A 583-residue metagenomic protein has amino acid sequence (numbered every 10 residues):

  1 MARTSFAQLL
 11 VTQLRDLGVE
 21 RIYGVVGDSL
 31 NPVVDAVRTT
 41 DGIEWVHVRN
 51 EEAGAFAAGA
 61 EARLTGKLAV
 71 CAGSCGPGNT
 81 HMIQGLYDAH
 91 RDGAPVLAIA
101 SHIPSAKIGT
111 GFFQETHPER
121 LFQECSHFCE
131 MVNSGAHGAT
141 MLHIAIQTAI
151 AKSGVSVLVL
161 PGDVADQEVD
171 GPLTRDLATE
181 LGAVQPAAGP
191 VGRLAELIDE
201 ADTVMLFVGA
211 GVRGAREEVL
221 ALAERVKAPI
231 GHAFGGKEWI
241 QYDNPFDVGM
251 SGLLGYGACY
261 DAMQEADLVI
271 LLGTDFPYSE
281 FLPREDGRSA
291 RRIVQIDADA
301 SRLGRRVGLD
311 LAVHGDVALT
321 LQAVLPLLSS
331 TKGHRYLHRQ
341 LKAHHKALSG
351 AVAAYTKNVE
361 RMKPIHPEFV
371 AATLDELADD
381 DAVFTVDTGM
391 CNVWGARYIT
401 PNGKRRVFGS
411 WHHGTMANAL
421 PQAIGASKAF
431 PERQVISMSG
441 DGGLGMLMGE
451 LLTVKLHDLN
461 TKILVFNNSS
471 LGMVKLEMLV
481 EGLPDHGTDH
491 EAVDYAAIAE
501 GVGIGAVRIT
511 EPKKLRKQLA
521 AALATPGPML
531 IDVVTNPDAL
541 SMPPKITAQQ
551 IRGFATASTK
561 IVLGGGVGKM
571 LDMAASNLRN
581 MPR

Functional and structural regions predicted by a protein language model:
M1-A2, A136, V159-L160, P172-L173 (+4 more regions): Phosphate/pyrophosphate-binding active-site segments
L9-V19, A60-G66, H90, T148-K152 (+6 more regions): Glycine-rich phosphate/diphosphate-binding loops that line cofactor/substrate pockets in enzymes
L10, R15, D28, V33-R38 (+3 more regions): Active-site diphosphate/adenylate-binding microenvironment
N31-S105, A258-P277, V393-L471: Thiamine diphosphate
R63, A210-V294, N402-R433, G445-G449 (+2 more regions): Glycine-rich, anion-gripping cofactor-binding loops and their flanking helix/strand elements in enzyme active sites
I99, K107-Q114, L253, G304-R306 (+3 more regions): Thiamine diphosphate
A100-M141, G236-A343, L519, L523: Glycine-rich, acidic loop regions that bind phosphate or pyrophosphate groups
T116, I144, T148-E200, E238 (+1 more regions): Conformationally flexible catalytic loops at phosphate/diphosphate-handling active centers
